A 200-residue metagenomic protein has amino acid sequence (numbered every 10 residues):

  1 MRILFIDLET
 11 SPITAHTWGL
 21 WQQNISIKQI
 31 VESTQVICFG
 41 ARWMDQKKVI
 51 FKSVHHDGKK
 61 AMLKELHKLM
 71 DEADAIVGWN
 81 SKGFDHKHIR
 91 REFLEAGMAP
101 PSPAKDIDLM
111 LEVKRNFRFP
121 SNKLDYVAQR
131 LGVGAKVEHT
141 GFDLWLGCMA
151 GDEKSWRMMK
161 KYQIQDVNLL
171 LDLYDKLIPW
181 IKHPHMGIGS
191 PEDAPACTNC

Functional and structural regions predicted by a protein language model:
M1-D71: Conserved RNase H-like, two-metal-ion catalytic cores of nucleic-acid enzymes
D7-E9, D85, D108, D166: Acidic active-site catalytic centers that drive phospho-/nucleotidyl reactions and related ester hydrolyses
A15-T17, H88, N116, Y174: Short, function-defining helix-loop hinge/capping sites that tune catalysis or transport
E32, P120-L124, V167: A structural signal for well-ordered alpha-helical scaffolds and beta->alpha junctions
D45-R130: Conserved DEDDh/DEDDy metal-dependent 3′-5′ exonuclease domain
V77, Y126-S190: Acidic, Mg2+-coordinating catalytic module of metal-dependent nucleases/exonucleases that use a two-metal-ion mechanism
P191-P195: Flanking scaffold residues of small Cys/His-coordinated metal-binding clusters
C197-C200: Short cysteine-rich clusters marking metal-coordination/redox-active sites
